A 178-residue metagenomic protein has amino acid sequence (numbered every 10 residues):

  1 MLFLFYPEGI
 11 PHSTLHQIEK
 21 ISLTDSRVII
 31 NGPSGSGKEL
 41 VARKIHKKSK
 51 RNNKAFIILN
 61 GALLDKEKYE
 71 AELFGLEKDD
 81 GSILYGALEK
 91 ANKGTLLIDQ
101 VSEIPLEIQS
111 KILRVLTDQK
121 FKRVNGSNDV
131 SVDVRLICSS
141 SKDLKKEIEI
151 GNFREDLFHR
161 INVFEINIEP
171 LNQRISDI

Functional and structural regions predicted by a protein language model:
F3-H12, H16-T24, V28, P33 (+4 more regions): Nucleotide-binding/hydrolysis machinery
L4-F5, L73, D79-D80, L88 (+2 more regions): Short clusters of hydrophobic/aromatic residues that line enzyme substrate/ligand-binding pockets
V28-I30, K44, L64-A71, L84 (+4 more regions): Conserved AAA+/SF3 P-loop NTPase catalytic/coupling segment centered on the Walker-B
G37: Conserved glycine(s) of the Walker
R51-L73: AAA+/P-loop NTPase substrate/partner-engagement loops
L59, L76, I83: Interfacial catalytic loop of ABC nucleotide-binding domains
L59, S139, I166: Short glycine/serine/threonine-enriched helix-capping/active-site loop that flanks the nucleotide-sugar donor pocket
